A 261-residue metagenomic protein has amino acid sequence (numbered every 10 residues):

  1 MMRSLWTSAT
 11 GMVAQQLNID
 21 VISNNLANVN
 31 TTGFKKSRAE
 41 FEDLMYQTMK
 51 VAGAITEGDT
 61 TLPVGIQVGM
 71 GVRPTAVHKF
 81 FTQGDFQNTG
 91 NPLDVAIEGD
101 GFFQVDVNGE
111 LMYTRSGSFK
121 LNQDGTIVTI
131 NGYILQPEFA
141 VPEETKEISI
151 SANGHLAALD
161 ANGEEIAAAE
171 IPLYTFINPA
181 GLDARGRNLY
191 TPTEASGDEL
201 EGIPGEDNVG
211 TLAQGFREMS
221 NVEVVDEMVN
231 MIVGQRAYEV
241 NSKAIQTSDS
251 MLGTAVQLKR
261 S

Functional and structural regions predicted by a protein language model:
M1-S261: Amphipathic alpha-helical polymerization modules
